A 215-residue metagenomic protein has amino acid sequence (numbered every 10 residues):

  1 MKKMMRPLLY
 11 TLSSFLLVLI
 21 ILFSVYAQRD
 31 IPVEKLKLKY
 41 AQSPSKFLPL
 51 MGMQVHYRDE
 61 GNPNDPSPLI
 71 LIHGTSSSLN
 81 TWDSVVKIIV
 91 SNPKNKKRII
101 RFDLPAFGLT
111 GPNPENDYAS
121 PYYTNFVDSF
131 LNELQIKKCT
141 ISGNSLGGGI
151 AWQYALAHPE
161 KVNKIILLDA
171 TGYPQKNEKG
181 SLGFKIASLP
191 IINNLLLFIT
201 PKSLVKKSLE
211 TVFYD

Functional and structural regions predicted by a protein language model:
K2-S67, K94-K97, K137: Alpha/beta-hydrolase fold catalytic core
A27-Q28, K35-L38, K176-F184, L197-D215: Conserved alpha/beta-hydrolase catalytic His-Asp/Glu region
L50-G52, R58-E60, R101-S142: Active-site loop/oxyanion-hole signature of alpha/beta-hydrolase fold enzymes
M53, E60-L109: Conserved HGGG/HGGXW glycine-rich cap/lid loop of the alpha/beta-hydrolase fold
T81-D83, T110-N116, K176-K179: Conserved catalytic-core motifs of eukaryotic protein kinase domains, centered on the activation segment
G143, G147, A151: Gly/Ala-rich beta-loop-alpha elbow adjacent to hydrolase catalytic centers
W152, L156, I165-F198: Flexible "cap/lid" loop of the alpha/beta hydrolase fold
K161-V162: Core-facing hydrophobic residues within beta-strands of well-ordered domains
